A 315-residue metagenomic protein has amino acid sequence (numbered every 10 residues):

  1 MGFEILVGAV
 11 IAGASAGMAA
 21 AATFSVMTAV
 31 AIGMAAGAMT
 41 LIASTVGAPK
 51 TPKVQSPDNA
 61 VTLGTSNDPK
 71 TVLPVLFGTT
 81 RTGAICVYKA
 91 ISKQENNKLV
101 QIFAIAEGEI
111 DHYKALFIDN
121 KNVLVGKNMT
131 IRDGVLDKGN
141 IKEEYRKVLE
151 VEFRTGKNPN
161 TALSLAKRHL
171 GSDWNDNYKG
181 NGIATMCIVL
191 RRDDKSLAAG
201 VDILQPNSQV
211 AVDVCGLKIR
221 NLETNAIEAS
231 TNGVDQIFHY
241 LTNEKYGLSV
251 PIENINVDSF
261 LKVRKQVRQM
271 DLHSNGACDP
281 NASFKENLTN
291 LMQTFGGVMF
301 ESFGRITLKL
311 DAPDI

Functional and structural regions predicted by a protein language model:
M1-T45: Small-residue-rich hydrophobic membrane-insertion segments
F3, I32-G296, S302: Polar, S/T/G-rich
P313-I315: Short, charged/polar, Gly/Pro-enriched secondary-structure boundary elements
